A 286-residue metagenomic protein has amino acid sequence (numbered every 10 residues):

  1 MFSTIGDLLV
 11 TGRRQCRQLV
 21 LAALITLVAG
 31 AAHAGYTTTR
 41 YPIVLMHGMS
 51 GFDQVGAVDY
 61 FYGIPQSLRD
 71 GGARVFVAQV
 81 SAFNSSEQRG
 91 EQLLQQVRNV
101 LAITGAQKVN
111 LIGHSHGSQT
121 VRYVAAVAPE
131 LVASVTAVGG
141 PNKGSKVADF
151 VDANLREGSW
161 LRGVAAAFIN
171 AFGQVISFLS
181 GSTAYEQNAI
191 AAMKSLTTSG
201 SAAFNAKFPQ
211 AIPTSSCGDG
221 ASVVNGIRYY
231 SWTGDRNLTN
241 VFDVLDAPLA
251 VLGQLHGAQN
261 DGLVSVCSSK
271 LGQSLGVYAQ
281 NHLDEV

Functional and structural regions predicted by a protein language model:
T4-V20: Bacterial N-terminal signal peptides that target proteins for export
A29-A31: N-terminal signal peptide c-region/cleavage motif recognized by signal peptidases
Y36-L68: Short, surface-exposed "cap/lid" segments of acyl-processing enzymes
Y36-T39, R69, I103-T104, I112-G113 (+2 more regions): Extracellular/periplasmic catalytic domains that process cell-envelope and extracellular macromolecules
H47, V75, E91-G200, D261: Serine-dependent carboxylesterase/thioesterase catalytic core of lipase-like alpha/beta-hydrolase/SGNH enzymes
G48-F52, S81-S85, S115-Q119, G140-S145 (+1 more regions): Solvent-exposed loop/turn segments at secondary-structure junctions within structured extracellular/periplasmic domains
P65-F83: Conserved alpha/beta-hydrolase
T214-V286: C-terminal catalytic-base region of ester-bond hydrolases, centering on the histidine of the charge-relay
